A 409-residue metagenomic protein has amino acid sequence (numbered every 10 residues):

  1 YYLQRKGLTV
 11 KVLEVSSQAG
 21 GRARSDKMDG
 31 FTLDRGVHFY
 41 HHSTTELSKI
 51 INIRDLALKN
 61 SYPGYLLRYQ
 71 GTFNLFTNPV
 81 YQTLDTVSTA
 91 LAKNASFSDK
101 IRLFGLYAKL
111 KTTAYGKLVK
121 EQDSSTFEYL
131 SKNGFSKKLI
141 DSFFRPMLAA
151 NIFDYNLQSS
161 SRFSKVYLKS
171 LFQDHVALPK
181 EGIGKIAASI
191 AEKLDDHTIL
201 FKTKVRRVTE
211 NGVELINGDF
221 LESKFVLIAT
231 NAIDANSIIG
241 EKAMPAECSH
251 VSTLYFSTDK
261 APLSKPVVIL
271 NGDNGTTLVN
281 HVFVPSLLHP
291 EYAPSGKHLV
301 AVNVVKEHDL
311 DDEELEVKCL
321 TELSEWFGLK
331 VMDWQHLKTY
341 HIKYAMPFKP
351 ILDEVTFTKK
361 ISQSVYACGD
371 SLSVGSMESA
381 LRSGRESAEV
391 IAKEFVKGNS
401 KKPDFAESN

Functional and structural regions predicted by a protein language model:
Y2-L8, I190, D196: A short, Lys/Arg-enriched amphipathic alpha-helix followed by its capping loop at the start of a domain
Q4-M28: Glycine-rich FAD pyrophosphate-binding loop
L8-V10, V226, W334-L337: Hydrophobic anchor at the start of a short beta-strand that flanks the dinucleotide cofactor-binding loop
D29-K109, T113-K117, T126: Dinucleotide-binding Rossmann-like beta1-alpha1 core, especially the glycine-rich loop that anchors the ADP
T89, G105-T203, R207, N211-G212: Active-site/ligand-binding neighborhood in enzyme catalytic cores
I199-F201, I228, A367: A structural signal for the hydrophobic beta-strands that form the central parallel beta-sheet of Rossmann-like
R206-E313, E322-W326, A406: Mid-domain catalytic core of redox enzymes that form a hydrophobic substrate pocket/lid adjacent to a catalytic redox
E291-N409: Conserved flavin/dinucleotide-binding core of flavoenzymes
